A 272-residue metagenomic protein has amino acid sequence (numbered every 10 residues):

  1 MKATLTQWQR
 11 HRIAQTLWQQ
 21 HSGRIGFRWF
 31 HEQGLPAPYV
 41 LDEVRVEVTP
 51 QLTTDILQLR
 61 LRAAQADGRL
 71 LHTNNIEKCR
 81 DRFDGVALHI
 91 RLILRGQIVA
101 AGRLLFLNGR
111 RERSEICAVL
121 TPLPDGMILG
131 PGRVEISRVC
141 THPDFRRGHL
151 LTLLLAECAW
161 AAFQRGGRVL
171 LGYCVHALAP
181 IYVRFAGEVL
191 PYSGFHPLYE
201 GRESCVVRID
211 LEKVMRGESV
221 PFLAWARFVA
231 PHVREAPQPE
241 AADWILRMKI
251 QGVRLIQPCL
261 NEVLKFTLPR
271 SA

Functional and structural regions predicted by a protein language model:
K2-P38, Q257-R270: Short acidic N-proximal helix/loop "leader" segments that mark the beginning of a domain or an inter-domain linker
A14, F27-C79, H89-I93, I98-V99: Short amphipathic alpha-helix that is part of the acyltransferase structural core
H72-C79, F83-V86, E112-D125, P191: Short acidic (Asp/Glu) patches
V86-L88, A100, E203: Residues that flank catalytic or metal-binding motifs in active/ligand-binding sites
R91-G126: Short, His- and charge-rich active-site/binding loops that engage polyanionic ligands
F106-R110, L178, K213-M215: Feature marks short, surface-exposed loop/turn motifs that line or immediately flank catalytic pockets and channel
E115-K213: Acyl-donor binding region in acyl/amide transferases
G201-A272: Charge-rich, low-complexity intrinsically disordered segments
